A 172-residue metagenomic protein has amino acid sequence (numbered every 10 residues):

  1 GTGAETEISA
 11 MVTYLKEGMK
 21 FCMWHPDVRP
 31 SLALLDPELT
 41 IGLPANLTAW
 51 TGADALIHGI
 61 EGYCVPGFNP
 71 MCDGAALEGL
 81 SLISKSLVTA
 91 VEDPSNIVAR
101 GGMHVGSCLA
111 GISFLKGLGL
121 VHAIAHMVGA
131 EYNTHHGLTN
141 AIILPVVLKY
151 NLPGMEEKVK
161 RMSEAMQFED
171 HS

Functional and structural regions predicted by a protein language model:
G1-A10: Proline/glycine-rich low-complexity loops and linkers
G1-T2, L39, P145-L148: Acidic, glycine-rich active-site loops and adjacent beta-strand->loop/helix elements that engage anionic groups
G3, C108-N140: Glycine-rich phosphate/pyrophosphate-binding beta-alpha loops
S9-K116: Carboxylate- and glycine-rich phosphate/diphosphate-binding segment that chelates Mg2+/Mn2+
M71, A75, V98, G119 (+3 more regions): Alpha-helix N-cap and coil->helix boundary residues
G74-E78, L82, G102-V105, A123-H126 (+2 more regions): Amphipathic alpha-helical interaction segments
E131-S172: Gly/Pro-rich interdomain helix-loop hinge
